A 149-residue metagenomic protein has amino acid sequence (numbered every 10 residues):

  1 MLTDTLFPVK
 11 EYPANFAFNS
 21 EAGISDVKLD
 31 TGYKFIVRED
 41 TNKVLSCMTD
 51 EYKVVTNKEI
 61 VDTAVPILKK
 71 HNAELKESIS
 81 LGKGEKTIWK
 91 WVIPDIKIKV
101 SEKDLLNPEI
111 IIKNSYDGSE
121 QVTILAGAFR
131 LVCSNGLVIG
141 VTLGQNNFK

Functional and structural regions predicted by a protein language model:
M1-T63: Feature for intrinsically disordered/low-complexity regulatory segments and propeptides
T63, K69-K149: Intrinsic disorder/low-complexity polar-acidic segments
